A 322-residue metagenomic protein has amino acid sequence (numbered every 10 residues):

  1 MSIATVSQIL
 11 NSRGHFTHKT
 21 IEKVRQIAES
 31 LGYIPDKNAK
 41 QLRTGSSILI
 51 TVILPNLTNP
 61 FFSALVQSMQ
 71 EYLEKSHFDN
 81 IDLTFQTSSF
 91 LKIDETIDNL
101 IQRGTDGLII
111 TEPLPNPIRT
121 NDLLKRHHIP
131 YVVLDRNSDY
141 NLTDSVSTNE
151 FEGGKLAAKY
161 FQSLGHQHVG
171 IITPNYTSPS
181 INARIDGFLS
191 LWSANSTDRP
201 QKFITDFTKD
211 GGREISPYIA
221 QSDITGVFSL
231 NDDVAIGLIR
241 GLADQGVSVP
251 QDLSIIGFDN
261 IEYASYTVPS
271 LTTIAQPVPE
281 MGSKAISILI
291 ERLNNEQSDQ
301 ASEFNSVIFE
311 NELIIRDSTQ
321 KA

Functional and structural regions predicted by a protein language model:
M1-S46: N-terminal helix-turn-helix DNA-binding module of bacterial transcription factors
I3-T5, L42-T58, H168-N175: Short beta-strand segments enriched in small/hydrophobic residues
K19, P55-A64, L83-K92, R136 (+6 more regions): Hinge/beta->alpha junction and helix N-cap segments in small-molecule ligand-binding domains
G45-K159: Alpha-helical recognition/docking segments in bacterial nutrient-uptake and carbohydrate-utilization systems
T51, G104-E112, G170-I172, F203 (+2 more regions): Periplasmic-binding protein-like
Q167-H168, D198-P200, V249-I255: Short acidic capping loops at alpha-helix termini that bridge into adjacent secondary structure
Y218-A322: Flexible loop/turn connectors
